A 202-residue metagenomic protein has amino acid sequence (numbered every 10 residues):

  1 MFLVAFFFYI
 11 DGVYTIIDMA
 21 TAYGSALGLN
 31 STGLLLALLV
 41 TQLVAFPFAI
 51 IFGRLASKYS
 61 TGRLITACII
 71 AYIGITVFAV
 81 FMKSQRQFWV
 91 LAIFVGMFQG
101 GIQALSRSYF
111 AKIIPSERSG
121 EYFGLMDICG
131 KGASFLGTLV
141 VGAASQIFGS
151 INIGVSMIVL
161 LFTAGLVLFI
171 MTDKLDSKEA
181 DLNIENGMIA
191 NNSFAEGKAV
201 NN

Functional and structural regions predicted by a protein language model:
D18-L34: Short amphipathic helix-loop junctions that connect adjacent transmembrane helices in Major Facilitator Superfamily/SLC
S31-T32, S116-M126: Loop-to-transmembrane helix entry/capping segments in MFS-fold secondary transporters and related SLC/MFSD carriers
P47-T61: Helix-to-loop junctions at the C-terminal end of transmembrane segments in multipass secondary transporters
R63-F78: Structural signature of the two symmetry-related core transmembrane helices
V80-A92: Helix-loop junctions at membrane interfaces in 12-TM secondary transporters
G101-I114: Intracellular juxtamembrane helix-capping segments at the cytosolic ends of symmetry-related transmembrane helices
A143-F162: A membrane-interface helix-boundary motif in multi-pass transporters
S156-I189: Multi-pass alpha-helical transporter architecture, strongest for 12-TM Major Facilitator/SLC carriers used
